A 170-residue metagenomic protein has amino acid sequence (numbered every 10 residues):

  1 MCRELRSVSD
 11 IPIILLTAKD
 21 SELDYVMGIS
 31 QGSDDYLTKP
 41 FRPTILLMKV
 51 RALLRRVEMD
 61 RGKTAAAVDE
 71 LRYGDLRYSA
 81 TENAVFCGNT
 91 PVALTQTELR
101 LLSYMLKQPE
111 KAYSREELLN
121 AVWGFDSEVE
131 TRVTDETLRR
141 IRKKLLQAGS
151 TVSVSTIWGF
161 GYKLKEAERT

Functional and structural regions predicted by a protein language model:
R3, S7, P12-R72: Basic, amphipathic DNA-recognition helix from helix-turn-helix-like DNA-binding domains
R6, M105-P109, V122: Short helix-to-turn junction characteristic of helix-turn-helix DNA-binding domains, especially the helix
S9, S30-G32, P40, I45 (+5 more regions): Conserved functional loop/turn residues at catalytic and ligand-binding sites
D20, V57-R61, P109, D126 (+1 more regions): A general structural signal marking secondary-structure boundaries and capping sites
R42-R55, A93-S103, R115, E128-A148 (+1 more regions): DNA-recognition element of transcription regulators
T44, K111-V122: Short coil-to-helix segment of the ABC ATPase nucleotide-binding domain corresponding to the Q-loop/switch region
A52-A112, E116, K165: Short, Lys/Arg-enriched segments at the junction into DNA-binding effector domains of transcriptional regulators
S153-T156, K163-T170: C-terminal edge and immediately downstream basic/flexible tail or linker adjoining helix-turn-helix-like DNA-binding
